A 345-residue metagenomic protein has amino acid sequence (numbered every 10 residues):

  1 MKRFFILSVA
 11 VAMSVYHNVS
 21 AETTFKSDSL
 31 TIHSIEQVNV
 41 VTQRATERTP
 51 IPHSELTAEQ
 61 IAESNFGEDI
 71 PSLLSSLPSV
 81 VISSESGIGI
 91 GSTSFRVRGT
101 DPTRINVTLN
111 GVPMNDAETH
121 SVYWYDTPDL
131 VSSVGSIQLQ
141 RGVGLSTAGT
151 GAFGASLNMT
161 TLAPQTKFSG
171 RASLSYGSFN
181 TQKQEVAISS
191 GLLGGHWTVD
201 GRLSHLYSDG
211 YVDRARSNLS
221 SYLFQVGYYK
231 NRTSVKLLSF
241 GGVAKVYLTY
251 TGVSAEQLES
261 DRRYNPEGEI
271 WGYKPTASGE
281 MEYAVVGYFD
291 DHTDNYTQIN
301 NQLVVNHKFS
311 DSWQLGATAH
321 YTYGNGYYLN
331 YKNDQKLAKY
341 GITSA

Functional and structural regions predicted by a protein language model:
I32-F66, S94: N-terminal periplasmic "start-of-domain" segments of outer-membrane beta-barrel proteins
A45, G91, P102, M114 (+7 more regions): Structural signature of outer-membrane beta-barrel domains
P71-P113, G135: Extracytoplasmic beta-strand/coil segments of soluble accessory domains associated with Gram-negative outer-membrane
S72, R96, Q138, N158 (+5 more regions): Outer-membrane beta-barrel architecture
G87-G89, G149, G177-N180, R214-N218 (+2 more regions): Short sequence motifs at beta-strands and strand-loop junctions characteristic of Gram-negative outer-membrane
P113-R141, T160-L162: Short acidic/polar hinge/loop motifs at secondary-structure boundaries that mediate gating or recognition
S169-R171, Y176-Y207, V212-T251, N301-V305: Transmembrane beta-barrel wall of Gram-negative outer-membrane proteins
S234-V304, L329-A345: Acidic/polar loop-and-plug regions of large Gram-negative outer-membrane beta-barrel proteins
